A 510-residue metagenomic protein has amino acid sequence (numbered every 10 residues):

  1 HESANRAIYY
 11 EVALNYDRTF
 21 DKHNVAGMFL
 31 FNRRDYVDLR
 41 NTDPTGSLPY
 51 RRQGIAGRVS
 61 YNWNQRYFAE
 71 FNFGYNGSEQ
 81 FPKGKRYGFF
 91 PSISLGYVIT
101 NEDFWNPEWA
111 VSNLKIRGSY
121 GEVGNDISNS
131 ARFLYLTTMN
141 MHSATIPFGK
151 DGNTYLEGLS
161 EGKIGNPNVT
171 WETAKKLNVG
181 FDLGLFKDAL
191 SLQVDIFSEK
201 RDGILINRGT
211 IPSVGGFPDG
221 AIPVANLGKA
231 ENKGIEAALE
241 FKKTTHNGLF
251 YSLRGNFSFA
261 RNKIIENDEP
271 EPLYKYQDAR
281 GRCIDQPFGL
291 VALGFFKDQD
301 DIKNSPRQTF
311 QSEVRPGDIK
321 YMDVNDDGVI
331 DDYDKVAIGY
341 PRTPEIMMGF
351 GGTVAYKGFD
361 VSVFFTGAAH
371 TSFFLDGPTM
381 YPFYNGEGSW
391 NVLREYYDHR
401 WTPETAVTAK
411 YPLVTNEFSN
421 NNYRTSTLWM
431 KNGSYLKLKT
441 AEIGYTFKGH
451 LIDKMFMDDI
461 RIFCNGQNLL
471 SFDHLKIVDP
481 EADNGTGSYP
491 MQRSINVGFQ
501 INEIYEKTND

Functional and structural regions predicted by a protein language model:
H1-P287, T425-D510: Extracellular/periplasmic, surface-exposed regions of secreted and cell-surface proteins
A4, Y10, Y16, R307-D318 (+2 more regions): Residues embedded in well-ordered regular secondary structure
L159-E161, G328-D334, E417-S426: Short glycine/proline-rich turn/loop motifs
I206-T210, I330-D332, T379-Y381: Conserved active-site-proximal loop/helix segments of enzymes involved in bacterial cell-wall and related
A225, E231, K242-R342, P382 (+1 more regions): Conserved small-residue
P341-L375: Glycine-rich, aromatic-lined ligand/substrate-binding cores of catalytic and carbohydrate-binding domains
A368-I462: Extracytoplasmic gating/loop element in the C-terminal half of outer-membrane beta-barrel translocons and assembly
